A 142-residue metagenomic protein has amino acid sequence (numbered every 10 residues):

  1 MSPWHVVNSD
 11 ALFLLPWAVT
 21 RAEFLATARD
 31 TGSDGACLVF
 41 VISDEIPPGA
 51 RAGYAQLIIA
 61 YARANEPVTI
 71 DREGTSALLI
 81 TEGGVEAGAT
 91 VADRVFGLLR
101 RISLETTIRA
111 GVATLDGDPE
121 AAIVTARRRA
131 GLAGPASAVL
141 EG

Functional and structural regions predicted by a protein language model:
M1, T90-G97, S103, T107 (+1 more regions): Regulatory sensory/coupling modules that transmit signals to nucleotide-handling catalytic cores
W4-A11, P16-S43: Active-site-proximal structural segments of metal-dependent nucleotidyl cyclase/transferase enzymes
S9-F13, W17, A26, T90-G97 (+2 more regions): CheY-like receiver
R29-D30, Y54-V85, G97, R101-E105: Conserved helix-loop-beta segment at the catalytic/binding core of cyclic-nucleotide signaling proteins
A36-V39, T69-E82, S103-R129, A138-G142: A short glycine-enriched loop-to-beta-strand structural element that forms part of the catalytic core of nucleotide
I42-Y54: Catalytic NTP-binding/metal-coordinating core of nucleotidyl cyclase/transferase enzymes
E45-P48, T81-A87: Helix N-cap motif at beta-to-alpha junctions
A50, A87, D118-A121: Secondary-structure boundary/capping motif
